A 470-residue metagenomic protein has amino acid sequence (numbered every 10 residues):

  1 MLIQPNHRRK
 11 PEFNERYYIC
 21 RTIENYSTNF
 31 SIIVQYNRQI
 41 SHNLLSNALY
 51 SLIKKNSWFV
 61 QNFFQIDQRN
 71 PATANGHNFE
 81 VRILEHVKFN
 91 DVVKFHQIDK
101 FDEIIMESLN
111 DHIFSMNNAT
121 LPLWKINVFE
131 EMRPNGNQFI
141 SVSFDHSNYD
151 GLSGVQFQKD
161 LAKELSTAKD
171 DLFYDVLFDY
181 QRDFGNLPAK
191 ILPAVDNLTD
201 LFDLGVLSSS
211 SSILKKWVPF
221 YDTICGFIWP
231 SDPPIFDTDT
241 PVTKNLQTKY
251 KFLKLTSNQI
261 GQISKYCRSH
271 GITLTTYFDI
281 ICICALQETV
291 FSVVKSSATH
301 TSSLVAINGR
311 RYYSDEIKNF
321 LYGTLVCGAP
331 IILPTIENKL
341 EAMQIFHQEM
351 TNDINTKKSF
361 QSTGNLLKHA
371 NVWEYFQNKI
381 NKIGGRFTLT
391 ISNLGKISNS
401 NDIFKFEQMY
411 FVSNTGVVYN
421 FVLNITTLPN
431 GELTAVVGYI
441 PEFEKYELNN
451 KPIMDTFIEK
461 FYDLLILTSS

Functional and structural regions predicted by a protein language model:
M1-K190, S264, R268, T275-K295 (+1 more regions): Non-catalytic N-terminal regions of enzymes
I32-V34, K251-L255, A329-L333: Generic detection of short hydrophobic beta-strand segments and adjacent strand-loop junctions
H146-N148, S257-Q259, C282, I307-G309 (+1 more regions): Short, flexible loop/turn elements at secondary-structure junctions
D160, T167, Y174-W229: Membrane topogenic helices and adjacent juxtamembrane segments
G205-I272: Flexible, P/S/T/G-rich "lid" or insertion loops adjacent to the active sites of thioester-utilizing
G261, Y322-I397: Helical lid/core segments from catalytic subdomains that handle acyl or acyl-like groups
S296-T335: Acidic/histidine-rich catalytic neighborhood
